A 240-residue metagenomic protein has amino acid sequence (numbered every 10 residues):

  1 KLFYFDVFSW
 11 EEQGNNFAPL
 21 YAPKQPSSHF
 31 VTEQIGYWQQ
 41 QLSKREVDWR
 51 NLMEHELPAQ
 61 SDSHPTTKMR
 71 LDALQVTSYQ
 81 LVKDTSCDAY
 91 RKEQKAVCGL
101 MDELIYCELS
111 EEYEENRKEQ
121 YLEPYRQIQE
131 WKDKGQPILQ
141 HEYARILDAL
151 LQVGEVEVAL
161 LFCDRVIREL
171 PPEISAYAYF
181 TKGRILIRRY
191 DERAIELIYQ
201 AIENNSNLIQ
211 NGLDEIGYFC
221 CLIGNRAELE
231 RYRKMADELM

Functional and structural regions predicted by a protein language model:
L2-L186, Y190-R193, E203-C220, G224-R233 (+1 more regions): Cytosolic-facing loops and C-terminal tails of multi-pass membrane proteins
E196: Replace "anionic and nucleotidyl ligands
